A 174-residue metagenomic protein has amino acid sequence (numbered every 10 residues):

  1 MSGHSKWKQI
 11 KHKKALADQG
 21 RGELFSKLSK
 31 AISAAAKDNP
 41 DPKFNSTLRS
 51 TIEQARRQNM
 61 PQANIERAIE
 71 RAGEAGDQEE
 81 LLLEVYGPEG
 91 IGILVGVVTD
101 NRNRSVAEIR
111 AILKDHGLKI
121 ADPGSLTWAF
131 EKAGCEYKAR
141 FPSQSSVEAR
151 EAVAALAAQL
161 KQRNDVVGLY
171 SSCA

Functional and structural regions predicted by a protein language model:
M1-V98, R104-I112, H116-K138, C173-A174: N-terminal cationic and glycine-rich segments that engage phosphates or anionic surfaces
I120, T127-A174: Positively charged, low-complexity, intrinsically disordered RNA-binding extensions
